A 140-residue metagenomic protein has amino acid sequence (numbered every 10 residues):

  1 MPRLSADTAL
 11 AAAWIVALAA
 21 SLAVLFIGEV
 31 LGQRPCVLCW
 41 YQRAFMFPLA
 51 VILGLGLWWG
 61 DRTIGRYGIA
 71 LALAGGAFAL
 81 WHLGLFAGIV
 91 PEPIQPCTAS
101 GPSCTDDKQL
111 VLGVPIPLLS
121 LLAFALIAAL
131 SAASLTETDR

Functional and structural regions predicted by a protein language model:
M1-V37, F45-R140: Secretory/periplasmic and organellar redox-cofactor proteins
